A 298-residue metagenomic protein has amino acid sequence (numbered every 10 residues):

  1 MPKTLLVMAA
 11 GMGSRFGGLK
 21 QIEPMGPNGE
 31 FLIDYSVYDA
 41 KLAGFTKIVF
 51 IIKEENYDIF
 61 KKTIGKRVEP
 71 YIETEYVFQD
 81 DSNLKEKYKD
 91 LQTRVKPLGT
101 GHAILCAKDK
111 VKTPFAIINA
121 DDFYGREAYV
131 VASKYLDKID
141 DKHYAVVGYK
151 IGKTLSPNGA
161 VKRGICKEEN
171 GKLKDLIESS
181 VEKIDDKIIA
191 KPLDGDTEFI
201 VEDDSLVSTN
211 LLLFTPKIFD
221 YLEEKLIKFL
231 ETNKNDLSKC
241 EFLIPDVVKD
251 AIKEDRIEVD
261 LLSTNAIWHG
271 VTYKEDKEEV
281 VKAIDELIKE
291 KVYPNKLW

Functional and structural regions predicted by a protein language model:
P2-G65, T74, Q79: N-terminal glycine-rich phosphate-binding loop and ensuing alpha1 helix
T46-I48, E73, P114, H143-Y144 (+1 more regions): Residues at the starts of beta-strands that form the adenosine-phosphate
F60-I64, A132, V280: Hydrophobic packing residues within well-ordered alpha-helices of enzyme cores
V68-P114: Short phosphate-binding loop-to-helix
E86-P97, G159-G164, E275-E279: Short, surface-exposed amphipathic charged segments that create phosphate/polyanion-binding patches used for binding
K112-F123: Short beta-strand-to-loop acidic/aromatic patch adjacent to the donor-nucleotide binding site
R126-L212: Conserved core of the sugar-phosphate nucleotidyltransferase
E169-N170, L176, K183-W298: Conserved alpha/beta core of the MobA/IspD/sugar-nucleotide pyrophosphorylase nucleotidyltransferase superfamily
